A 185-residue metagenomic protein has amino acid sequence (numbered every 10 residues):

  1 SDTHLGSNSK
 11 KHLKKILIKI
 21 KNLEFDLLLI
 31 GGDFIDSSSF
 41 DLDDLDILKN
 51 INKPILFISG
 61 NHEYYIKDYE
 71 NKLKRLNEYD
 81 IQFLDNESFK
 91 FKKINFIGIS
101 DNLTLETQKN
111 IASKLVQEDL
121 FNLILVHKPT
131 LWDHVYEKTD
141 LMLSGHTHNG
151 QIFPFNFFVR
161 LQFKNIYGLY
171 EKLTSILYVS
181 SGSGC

Functional and structural regions predicted by a protein language model:
S1-C185: Soluble catalytic domains of enzymes that build or remodel membrane lipids, polysaccharides, and related
